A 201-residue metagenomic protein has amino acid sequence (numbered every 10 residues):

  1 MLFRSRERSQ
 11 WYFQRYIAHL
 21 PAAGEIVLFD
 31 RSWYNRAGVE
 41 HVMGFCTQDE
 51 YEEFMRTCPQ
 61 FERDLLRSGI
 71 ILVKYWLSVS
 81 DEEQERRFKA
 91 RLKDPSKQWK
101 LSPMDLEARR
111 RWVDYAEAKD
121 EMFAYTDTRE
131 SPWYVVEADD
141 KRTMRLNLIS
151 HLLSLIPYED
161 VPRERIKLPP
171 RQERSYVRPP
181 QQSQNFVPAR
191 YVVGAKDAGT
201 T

Functional and structural regions predicted by a protein language model:
M1-L2: Short, small-residue-biased leader/transition segments that mark boundaries at the very start of proteins
S5-M55: Conserved nucleotide-sensing/catalytic segment adjacent to the nucleotide-binding pocket in NTP-handling enzymes
A18-A22, D64-I70, T126-T128: Conserved catalytic network of the ASCE P-loop NTPase/AAA+ motor domain
V27-F29, V73-Y75, Y134: Hydrophobic/aromatic beta-strand patches that form the interior of the parallel beta-sheet core in alpha/beta enzyme
R31-S32, W76-D81, D139: A short beta-strand-to-loop transition that corresponds to the Sensor-1 phosphate-sensing loop of AAA+ P-loop ATPases
V39-R56, L65-E117, E164-L168: A glycine- and Lys/Arg-enriched "phosphate-lid" helix/loop adjacent to the NTP-binding pocket of small-molecule kinases
S78, P103-K141, N185-R190: Small-molecule kinase domains that catalyze NTP-dependent phosphoryl transfer to phosphate-bearing small molecules
T126-V135, L146, S154-T201: PAPS-dependent sulfotransferases, especially Golgi type II membrane carbohydrate sulfotransferases
